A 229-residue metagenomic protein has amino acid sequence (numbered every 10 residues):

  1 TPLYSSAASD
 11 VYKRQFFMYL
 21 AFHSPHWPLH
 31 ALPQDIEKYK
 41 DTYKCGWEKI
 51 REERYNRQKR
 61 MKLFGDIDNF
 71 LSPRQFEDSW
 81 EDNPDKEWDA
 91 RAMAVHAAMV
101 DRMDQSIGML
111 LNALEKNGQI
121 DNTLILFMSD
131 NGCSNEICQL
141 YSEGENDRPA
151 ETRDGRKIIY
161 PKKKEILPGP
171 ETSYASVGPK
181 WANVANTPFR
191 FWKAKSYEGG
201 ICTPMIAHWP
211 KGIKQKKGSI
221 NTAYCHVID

Functional and structural regions predicted by a protein language model:
T1-A8, Y12: Single conserved hydrophobic/aromatic residue that forms the stacking wall/gate of nucleotide- or nucleobase-binding
S6, D41-G65, D85-T123, C133 (+1 more regions): A long, amphipathic alpha-helix that forms part of the scaffold/cap immediately adjacent to metal-dependent active
K13-M18, Q119-I125, I201: Loop/turn elements at helix/coil->beta-strand transitions in domains of secreted/extracellular proteins
L20-S24, M128-S129: Short, well-ordered beta-to-alpha junction loops that form the rim of enzyme active sites and present histidine/acidic
P25-A31, G132-L140: Secretory-pathway/luminal and periplasmic proteins that interact with or process carbohydrate-rich
F76-A92, H208-Q215: Short glycine/proline-rich turn/loop motifs
L111-N112, T152-D229: Substrate-binding rim/cap in mid-to-C-terminal beta-strand-loop elements of soluble/periplasmic
